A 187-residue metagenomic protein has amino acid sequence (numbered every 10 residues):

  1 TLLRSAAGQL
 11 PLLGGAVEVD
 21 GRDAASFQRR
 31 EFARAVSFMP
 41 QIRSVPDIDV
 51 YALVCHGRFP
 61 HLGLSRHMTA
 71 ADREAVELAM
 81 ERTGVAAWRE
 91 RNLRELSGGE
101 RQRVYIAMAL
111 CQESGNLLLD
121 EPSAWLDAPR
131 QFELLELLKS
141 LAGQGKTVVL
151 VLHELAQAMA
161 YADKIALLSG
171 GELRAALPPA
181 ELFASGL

Functional and structural regions predicted by a protein language model:
A7: Helix-to-loop junction immediately C-terminal to a conserved catalytic motif
L12-D23, F32: Conserved ABC transporter NBD signature motif
D23-S37, S65-T69: ABC ATPase NBD coupling module
C55, A70-W88, E113: Conserved ABC ATPase "signature" region
H67, N92-L96: Conserved ABC ATPase signature
L117-E121: Catalytic Walker B motif of ABC-type/P-loop ATPase nucleotide-binding domains
G170-G171: Conserved ABC ATPase "signature" C-loop
